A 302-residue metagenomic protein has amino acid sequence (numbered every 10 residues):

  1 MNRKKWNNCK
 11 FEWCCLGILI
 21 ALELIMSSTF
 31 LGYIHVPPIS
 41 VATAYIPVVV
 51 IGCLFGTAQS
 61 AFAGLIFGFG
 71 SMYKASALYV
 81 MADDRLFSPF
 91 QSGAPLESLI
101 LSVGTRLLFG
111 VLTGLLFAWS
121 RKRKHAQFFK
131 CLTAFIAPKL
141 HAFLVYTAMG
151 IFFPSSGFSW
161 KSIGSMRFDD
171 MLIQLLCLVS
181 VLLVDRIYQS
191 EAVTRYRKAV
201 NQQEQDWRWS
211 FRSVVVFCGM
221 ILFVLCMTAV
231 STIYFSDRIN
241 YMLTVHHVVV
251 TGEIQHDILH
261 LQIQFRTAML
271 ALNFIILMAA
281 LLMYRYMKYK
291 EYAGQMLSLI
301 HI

Functional and structural regions predicted by a protein language model:
M1-A63: Hydrophobic transmembrane alpha-helices
M1-I20, Y146-L297: Alpha-helical transmembrane segments and their cytosolic interface
N2-I25, Y73, A77-Y146, V181-I187 (+2 more regions): Short helix-perturbing small/polar motifs within transmembrane alpha-helices
Y33-V36, D84-S88, P154-S162: Membrane-interface helix termini and inter-helical loops of multi-pass transporters
V50, F55-A58, K130, S210-L222: Alpha-helical transmembrane segments and their helix-start/interface "positive-inside/aromatic belt" motifs in integral
Q59-G64, K130, A134: Alpha-helical transmembrane segments and their helix-entry boundary regions
F67-G68, P138: Residue-level recognition of pore/gate-forming positions within transmembrane alpha-helices of multi-pass
I300-I302: Conserved small/polar residues in nucleotide/adenosyl-binding loops
